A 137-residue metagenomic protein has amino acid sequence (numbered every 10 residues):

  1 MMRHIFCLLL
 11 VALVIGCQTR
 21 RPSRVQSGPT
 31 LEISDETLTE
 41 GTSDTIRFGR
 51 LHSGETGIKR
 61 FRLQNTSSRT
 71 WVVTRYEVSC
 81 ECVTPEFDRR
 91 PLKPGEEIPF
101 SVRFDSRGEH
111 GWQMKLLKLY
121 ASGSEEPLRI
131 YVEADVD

Functional and structural regions predicted by a protein language model:
M1-H4: Positively charged n-region of N-terminal signal peptides that target proteins for export
V14-G16: C-terminal motif of bacterial Sec signal peptides marking the signal peptidase cleavage site
R21-T66, V136-D137: Beta-sheet-dominated interaction scaffolds and their linkers
S53-R60, R107-L116: Short, solvent-exposed loop/turn segments enriched in Ser/Thr/Gly
T66-R69, G108, G123: Short, acidic/polar linear motifs in exposed loop/turn regions
S68-E96: Surface-exposed binding patches on compact interaction domains or structured appendages
E96-V102: Short strand-edge motifs at loop-to-beta-strand transitions and within beta-strands of extracellular beta-rich domains
G111-V136: Terminal connector regions
